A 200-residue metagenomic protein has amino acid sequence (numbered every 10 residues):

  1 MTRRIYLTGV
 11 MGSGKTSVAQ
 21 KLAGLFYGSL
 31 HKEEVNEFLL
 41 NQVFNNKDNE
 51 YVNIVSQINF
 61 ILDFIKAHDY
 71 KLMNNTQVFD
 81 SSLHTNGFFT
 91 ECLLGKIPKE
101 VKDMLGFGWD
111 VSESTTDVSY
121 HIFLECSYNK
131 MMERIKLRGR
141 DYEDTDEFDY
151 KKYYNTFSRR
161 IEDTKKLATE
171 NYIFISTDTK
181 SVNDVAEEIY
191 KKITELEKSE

Functional and structural regions predicted by a protein language model:
L7: Hydrophobic anchor at the beta1->P-loop junction of P-loop NTPases
M11: The conserved Walker
K15: Conserved lysine of the Walker
V18, L22: Hydrophobic positions on the alpha1 helix immediately C-terminal to the Walker A/P-loop
G24-K66: Conserved substrate/cofactor phosphate-moiety recognition/catalytic segment in nucleotide-dependent phosphotransferases
L25, E133-E200: NTP-dependent small-molecule kinase module
V55-T115: Glycine-rich phosphate-binding loop used to anchor ATP phosphates in small-molecule kinases, encompassing both
F89-E162: A glycine- and Lys/Arg-enriched "phosphate-lid" helix/loop adjacent to the NTP-binding pocket of small-molecule kinases
